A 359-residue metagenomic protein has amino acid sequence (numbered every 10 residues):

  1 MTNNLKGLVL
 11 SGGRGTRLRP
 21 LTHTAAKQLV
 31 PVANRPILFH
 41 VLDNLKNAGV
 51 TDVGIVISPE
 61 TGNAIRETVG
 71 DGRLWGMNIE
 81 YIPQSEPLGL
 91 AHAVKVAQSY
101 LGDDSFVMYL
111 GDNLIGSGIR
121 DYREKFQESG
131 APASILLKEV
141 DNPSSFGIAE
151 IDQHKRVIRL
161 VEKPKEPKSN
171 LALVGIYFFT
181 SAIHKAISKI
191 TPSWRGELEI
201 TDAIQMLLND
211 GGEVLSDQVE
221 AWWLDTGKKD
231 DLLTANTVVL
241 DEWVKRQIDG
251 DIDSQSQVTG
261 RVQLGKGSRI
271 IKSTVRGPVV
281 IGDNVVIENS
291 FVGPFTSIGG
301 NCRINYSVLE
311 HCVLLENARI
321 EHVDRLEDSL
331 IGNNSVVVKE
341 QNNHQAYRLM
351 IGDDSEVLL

Functional and structural regions predicted by a protein language model:
M1-V9, R17-P20, P31, R35-L110 (+3 more regions): Conserved N-terminal catalytic core of the sugar/cofactor nucleotidyltransferase
T2-N3, R156, K189-L359: Left-handed beta-helix
G13, D112, E139, K228: Active-site glycine-centered loops adjacent to acidic/histidine catalytic or metal-binding residues that shape
G13, E60, R120, S181-A182 (+2 more regions): Alpha-helix/helix-capping structural signal
H23-Q28: Short alpha-helical oligomerization interface
L29, A149-I151, S216: A structural signal for short hydrophobic beta-strand segments in well-ordered beta-sheet cores
G54-S58, L136-L137, L330: Short internal beta-strands
I115-T191: Conserved core of the sugar-phosphate nucleotidyltransferase
